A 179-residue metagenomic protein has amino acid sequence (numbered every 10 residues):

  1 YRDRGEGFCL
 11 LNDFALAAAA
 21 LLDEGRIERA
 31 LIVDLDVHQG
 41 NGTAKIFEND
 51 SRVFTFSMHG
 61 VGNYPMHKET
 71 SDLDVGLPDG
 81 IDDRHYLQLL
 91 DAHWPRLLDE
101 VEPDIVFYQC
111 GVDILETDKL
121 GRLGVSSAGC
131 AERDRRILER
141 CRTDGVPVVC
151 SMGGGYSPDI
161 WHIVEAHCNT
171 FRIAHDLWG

Functional and structural regions predicted by a protein language model:
Y1-G179: A general "terminal functional-core" signal
